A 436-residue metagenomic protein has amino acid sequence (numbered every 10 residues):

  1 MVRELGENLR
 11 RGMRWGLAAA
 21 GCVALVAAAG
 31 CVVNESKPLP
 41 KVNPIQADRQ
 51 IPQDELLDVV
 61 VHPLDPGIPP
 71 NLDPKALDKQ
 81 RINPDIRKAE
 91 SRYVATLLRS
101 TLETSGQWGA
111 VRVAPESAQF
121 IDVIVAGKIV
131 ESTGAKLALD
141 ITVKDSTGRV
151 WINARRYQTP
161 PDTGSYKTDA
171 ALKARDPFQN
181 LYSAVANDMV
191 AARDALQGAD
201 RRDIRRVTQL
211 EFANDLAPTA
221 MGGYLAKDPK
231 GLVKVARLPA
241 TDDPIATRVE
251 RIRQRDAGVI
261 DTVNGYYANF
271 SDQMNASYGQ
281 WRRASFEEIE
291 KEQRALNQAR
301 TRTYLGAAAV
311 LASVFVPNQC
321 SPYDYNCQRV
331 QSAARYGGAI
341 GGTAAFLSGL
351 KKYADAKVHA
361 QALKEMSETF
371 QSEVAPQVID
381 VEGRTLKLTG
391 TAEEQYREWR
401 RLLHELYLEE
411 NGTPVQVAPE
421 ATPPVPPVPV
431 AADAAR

Functional and structural regions predicted by a protein language model:
V2-A19: Bacterial N-terminal signal peptides that target proteins for export
A27-G30: C-terminal motif of bacterial Sec signal peptides marking the signal peptidase cleavage site
V32-D54, I152, P160-R300, F315-Y323 (+3 more regions): C-terminal/domain-edge helix-coil "capping" segments
D54-L56, Q119-I124, G134-A138: Extracytoplasmic
L56-L57, V61-Q119, N180, A184-D188 (+3 more regions): N-terminal segment of the mature soluble domain
A114-K128, R205-F212: Acidic helix-start/capping segments at beta-turn-to-alpha-helix junctions
A126-T168: Amphipathic beta-strand/beta-sheet edge segments enriched in Tyr/Trp
Y304-L311: C-terminal recognition in membrane/secretory proteostasis and scaffolding
